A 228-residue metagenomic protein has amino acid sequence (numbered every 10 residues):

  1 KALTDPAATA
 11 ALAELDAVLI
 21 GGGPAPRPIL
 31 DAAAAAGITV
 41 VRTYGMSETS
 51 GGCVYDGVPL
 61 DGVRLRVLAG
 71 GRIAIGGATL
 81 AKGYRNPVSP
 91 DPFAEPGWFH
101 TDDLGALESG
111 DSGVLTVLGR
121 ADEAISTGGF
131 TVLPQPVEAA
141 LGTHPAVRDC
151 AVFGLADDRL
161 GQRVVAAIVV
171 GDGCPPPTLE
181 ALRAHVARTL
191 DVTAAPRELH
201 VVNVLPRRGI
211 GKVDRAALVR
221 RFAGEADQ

Functional and structural regions predicted by a protein language model:
A2, C53-G57, L68, G76 (+2 more regions): Short beta-strand-to-turn element immediately C-terminal to the catalytic PLP-Schiff-base lysine in fold type I
L3-P59, R64-R66: Gly/Ser/Thr-rich phosphate-binding loop
I20, V152, H200-V201: Hydrophobic/anchoring residues in structured secondary elements
P59, L68-P96, S112, T127-V132: Conserved ATP/PPi-binding loop(s) of AMP-dependent carboxylate-activating enzymes
D61-V63, G71, Q162-V164, R197: Change "...and in nucleic-acid phosphodiester-cleaving endonucleases..." to "...and in nucleic-acid processing enzymes
G77, L104-A194, V204, A217: AMP-binding/adenylate-forming catalytic core of the ANL superfamily
P196, V202-F222: Flexible lysine-rich "adenylation lid" loop at the C-terminal edge of ANL adenylation domains
F222-Q228: A short, polar/charged loop-to-alpha-helix boundary motif
